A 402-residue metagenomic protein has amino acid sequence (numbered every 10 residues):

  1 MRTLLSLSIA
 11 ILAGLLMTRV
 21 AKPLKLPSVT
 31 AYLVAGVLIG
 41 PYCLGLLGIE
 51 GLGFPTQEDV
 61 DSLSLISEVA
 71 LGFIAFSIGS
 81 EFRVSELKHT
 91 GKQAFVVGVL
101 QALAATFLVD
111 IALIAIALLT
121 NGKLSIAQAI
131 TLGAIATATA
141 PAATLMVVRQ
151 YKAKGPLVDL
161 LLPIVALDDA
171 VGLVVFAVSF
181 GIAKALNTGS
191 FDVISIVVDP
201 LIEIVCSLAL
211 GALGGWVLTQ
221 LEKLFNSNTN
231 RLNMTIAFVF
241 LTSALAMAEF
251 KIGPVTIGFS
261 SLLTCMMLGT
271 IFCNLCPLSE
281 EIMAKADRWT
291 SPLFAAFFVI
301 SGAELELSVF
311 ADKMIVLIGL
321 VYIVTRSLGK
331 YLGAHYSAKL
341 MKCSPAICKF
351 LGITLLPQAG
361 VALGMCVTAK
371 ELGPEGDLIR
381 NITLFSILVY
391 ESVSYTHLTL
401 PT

Functional and structural regions predicted by a protein language model:
R2-L15, D61, E81-A115, V193-G214 (+5 more regions): Entry/N-cap segments of selected transmembrane alpha helices and their immediately preceding amphipathic helices
S8, L15-R19, A170-E281, K285-A296: Core mid-bundle transmembrane helix pairs that form the ion/substrate translocation pathway in diverse multi-pass
A13-L24, F76-H89, A142-K152, G215-F225 (+2 more regions): C-terminal ends of transmembrane helices
P27-T30, Q57-S62, H89-L100, N121-I135 (+8 more regions): The feature identifies polytopic integral membrane transport proteins across all domains of life
G36-I39, D61-T90, F180-K184, L263-L275 (+3 more regions): Hydrophobic transmembrane alpha-helices of secondary-active transporters and Na+-translocating membrane complexes
Y42-Q57, I78-H89, T106-A127: Transmembrane alpha-helix boundary signature
L71-F73, S77-E81, A104-A105, L132-A177 (+3 more regions): Short helical (or helix-break) motifs at transmembrane helix termini and adjacent helical loops in multi-pass membrane
T396-T402: Conserved small/polar residues in nucleotide/adenosyl-binding loops
